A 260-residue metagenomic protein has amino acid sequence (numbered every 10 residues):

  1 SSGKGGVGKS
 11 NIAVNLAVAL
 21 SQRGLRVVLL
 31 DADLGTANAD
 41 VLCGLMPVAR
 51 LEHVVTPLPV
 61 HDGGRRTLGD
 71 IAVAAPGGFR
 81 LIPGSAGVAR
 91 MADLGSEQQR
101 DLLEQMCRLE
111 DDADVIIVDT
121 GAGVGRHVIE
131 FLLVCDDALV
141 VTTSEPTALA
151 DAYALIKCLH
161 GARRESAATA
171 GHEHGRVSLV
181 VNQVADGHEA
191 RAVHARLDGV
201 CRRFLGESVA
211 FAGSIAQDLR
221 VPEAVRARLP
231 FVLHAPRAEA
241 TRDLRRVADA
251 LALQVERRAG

Functional and structural regions predicted by a protein language model:
S1-D33, L109: Walker A/P-loop phosphate-binding motif and the immediately C-terminal alpha-helix
S2, D31, P83-A86, T142 (+1 more regions): Flexible glycine-/small-residue-rich
V14, V18-Q22, L133, K157 (+2 more regions): Short, well-ordered alpha-helices that flank and scaffold nucleotide-derived cofactor binding pockets
L29-D111, P222-A227: P-loop/Walker-type NTP enzyme "switch/lid" segment
G44-A49, C158-L159, A195-D198, P230-V232: Short, hinge-like loop/turn segments at secondary-structure boundaries
V115, T120-G213, E223: Conserved catalytic-core segment of NTP-binding enzymes
V225-R242: C-terminal boundary of histidine-terminating zinc-finger modules
R246-R258: C-terminal alpha-helix
